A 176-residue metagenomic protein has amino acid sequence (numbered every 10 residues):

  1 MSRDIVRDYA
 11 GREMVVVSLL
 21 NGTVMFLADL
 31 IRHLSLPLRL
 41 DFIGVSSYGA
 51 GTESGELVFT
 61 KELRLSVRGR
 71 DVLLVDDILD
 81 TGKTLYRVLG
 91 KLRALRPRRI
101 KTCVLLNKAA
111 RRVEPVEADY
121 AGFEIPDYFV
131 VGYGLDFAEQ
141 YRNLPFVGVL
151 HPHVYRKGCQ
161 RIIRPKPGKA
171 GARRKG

Functional and structural regions predicted by a protein language model:
M1-G176: PRPP-associated nucleotide enzymes
